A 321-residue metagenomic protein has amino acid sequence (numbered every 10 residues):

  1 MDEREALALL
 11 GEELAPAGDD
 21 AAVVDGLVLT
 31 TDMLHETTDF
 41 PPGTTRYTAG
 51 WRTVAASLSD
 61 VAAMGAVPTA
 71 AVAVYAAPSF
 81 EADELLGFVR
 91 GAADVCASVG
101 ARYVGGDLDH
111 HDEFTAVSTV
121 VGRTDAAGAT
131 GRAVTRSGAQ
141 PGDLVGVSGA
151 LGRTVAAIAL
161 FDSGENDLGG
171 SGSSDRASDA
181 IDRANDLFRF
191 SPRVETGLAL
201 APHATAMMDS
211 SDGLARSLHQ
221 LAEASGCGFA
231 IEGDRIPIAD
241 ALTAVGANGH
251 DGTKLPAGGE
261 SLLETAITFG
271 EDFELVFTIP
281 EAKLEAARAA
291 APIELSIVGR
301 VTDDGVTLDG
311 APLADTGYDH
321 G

Functional and structural regions predicted by a protein language model:
M1-R46, V61-M64, T69, A73 (+2 more regions): Extreme N-terminal cap/leader segments of soluble proteins
E12-L14, A127-A129, S163-D179, A244-S261: Intrinsically disordered, low-complexity terminal tails and inter-domain linkers enriched for S/T/G/P/D/E
T31, T135-L198: Short, acidic (Asp/Glu-rich) active-site segment that either coordinates a divalent metal cofactor
R46-A70, F88-A101, R193, A199 (+2 more regions): Small-aliphatic-rich amphipathic alpha-helix that forms the alpha element of a beta-alpha
T69-F161: Glycine-rich anion-binding loops of enzyme active sites
F80, L187-G270, T302: Active-site-proximal betaalpha loop/short-helix elements that scaffold phosphoryl/nucleotidyl transfer chemistry
V121, V276-P280: Short hydrophobic/aromatic beta-strand micro-patches that form the beta-sheet surface supporting nucleotide- or nucleic
R288-G321: Acidic, Ser/Thr/Pro-rich beta/coil linker or hinge segments at domain junctions
